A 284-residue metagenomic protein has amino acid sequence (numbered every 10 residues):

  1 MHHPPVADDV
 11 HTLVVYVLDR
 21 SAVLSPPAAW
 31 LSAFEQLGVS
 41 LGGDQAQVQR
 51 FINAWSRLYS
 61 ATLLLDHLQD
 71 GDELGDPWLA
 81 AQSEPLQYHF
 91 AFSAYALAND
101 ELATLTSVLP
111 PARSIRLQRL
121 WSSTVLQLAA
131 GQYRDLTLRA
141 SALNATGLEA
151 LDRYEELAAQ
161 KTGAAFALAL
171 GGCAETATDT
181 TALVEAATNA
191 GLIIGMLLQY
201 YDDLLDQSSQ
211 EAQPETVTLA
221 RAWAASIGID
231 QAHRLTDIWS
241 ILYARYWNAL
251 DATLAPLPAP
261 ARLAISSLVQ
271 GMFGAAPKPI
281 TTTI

Functional and structural regions predicted by a protein language model:
H3-Y243, W247, I265-V269, F273: Mg2+-dependent prenyl diphosphate-binding active-site environment of isoprenoid biosynthetic enzymes
A261-I284: Short, amphipathic C-terminal "tail helix"
